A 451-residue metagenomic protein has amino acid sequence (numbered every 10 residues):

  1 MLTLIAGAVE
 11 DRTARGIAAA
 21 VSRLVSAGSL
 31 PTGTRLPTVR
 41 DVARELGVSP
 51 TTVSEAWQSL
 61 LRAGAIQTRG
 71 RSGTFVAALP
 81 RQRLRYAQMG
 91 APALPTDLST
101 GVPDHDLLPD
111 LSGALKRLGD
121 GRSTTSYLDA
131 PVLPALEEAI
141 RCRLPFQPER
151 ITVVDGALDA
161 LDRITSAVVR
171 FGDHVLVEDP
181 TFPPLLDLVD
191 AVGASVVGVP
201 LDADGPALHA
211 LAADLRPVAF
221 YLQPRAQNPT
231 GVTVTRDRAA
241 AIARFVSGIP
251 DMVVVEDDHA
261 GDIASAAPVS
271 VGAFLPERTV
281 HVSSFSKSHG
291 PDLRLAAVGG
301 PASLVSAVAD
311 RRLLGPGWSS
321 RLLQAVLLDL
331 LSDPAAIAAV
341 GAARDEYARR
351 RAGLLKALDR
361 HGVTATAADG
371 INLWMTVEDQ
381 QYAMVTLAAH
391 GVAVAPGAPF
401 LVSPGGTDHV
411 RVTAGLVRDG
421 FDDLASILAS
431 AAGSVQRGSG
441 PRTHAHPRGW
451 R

Functional and structural regions predicted by a protein language model:
M1-G119, L313-S319, L331, G341-R349 (+6 more regions): N-terminal basic, amphipathic alpha-helical segments
I66, H174, S195, V253 (+2 more regions): Residue-level detector of anion-binding/catalytic polar loops
S123-P250, D262-V280, Q436-W450: Conserved core of the PLP fold type I
D257-D258: Walker B catalytic acidic pair
H281-R344: Conserved core segment of the aminotransferase class I/II
G299, W374-T376, T413-G415: Short hydrophobic/aromatic beta-strand micro-patches that form the beta-sheet surface supporting nucleotide- or nucleic
R344-L355, G362-T376: Conserved glycine-rich beta-strand-loop-beta hairpin in the small C-terminal domain of fold type I
